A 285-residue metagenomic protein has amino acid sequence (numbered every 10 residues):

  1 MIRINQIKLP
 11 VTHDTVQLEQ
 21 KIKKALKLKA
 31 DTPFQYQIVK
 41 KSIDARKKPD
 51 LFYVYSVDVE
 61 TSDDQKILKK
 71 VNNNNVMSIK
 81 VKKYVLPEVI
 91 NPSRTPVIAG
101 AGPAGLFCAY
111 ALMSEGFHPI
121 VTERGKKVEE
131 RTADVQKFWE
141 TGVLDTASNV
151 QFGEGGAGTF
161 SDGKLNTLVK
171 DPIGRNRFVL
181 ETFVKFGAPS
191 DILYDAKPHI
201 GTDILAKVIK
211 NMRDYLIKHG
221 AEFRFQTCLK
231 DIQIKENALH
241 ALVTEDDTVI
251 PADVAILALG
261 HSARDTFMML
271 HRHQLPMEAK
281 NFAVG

Functional and structural regions predicted by a protein language model:
M1-Y53, V57-G285: Residues forming the flavin
